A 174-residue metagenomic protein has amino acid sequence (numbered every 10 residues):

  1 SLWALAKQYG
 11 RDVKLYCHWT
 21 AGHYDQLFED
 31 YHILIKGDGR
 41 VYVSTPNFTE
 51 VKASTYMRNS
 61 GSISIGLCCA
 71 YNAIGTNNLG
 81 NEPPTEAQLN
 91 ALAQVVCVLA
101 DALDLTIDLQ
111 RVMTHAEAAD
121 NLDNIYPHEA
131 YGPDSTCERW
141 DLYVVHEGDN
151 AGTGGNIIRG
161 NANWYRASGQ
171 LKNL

Functional and structural regions predicted by a protein language model:
S1-N59, A130: N-terminal catalytic cores of peptidoglycan-degrading enzymes
S1-Q8, N72-L174: Basic/polar, cationic surfaces and motifs that engage anionic cell-wall and phosphate/carboxylate ligands
K14, S62-S64, R111-M113: Structural preference for beta-strand elements that scaffold enzyme active sites
A21, N47, C69-Y71, A116-A118: A mature extracytoplasmic/lumenal domain signature
F28, S60, A87, A91: Short, well-structured alpha-helical interface segments that form or flank functional binding sites
N47-E50, I63-S64, C97-L99: Short C-terminal domain-edge/linker segments immediately following a structured domain
M57-C69: Short coil-to-beta-strand
